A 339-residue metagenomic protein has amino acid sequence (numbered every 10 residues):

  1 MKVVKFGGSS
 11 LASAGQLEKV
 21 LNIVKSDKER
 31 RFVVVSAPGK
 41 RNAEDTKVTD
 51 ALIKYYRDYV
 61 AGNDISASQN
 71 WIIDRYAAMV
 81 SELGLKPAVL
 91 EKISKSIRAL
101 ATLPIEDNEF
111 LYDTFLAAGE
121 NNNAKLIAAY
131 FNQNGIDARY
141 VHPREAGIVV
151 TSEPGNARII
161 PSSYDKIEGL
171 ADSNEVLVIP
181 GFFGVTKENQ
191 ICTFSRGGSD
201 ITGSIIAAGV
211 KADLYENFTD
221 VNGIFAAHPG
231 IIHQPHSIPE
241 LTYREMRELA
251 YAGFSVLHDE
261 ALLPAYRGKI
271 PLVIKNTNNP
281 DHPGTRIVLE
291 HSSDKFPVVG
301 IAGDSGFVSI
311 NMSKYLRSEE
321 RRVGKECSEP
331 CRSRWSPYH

Functional and structural regions predicted by a protein language model:
M1-L262: Nucleotide/pyrophosphate-binding catalytic subdomain
G8, G15, R144, F182-F183 (+4 more regions): A broadly conserved detector of short glycine/acidic/proline-rich loop/turn motifs that flank catalytic sites and bind
L214-E216, I274, N279: Internal nucleotide-binding/catalytic subdomain
H258, K269-N276: Acidic/polar loop patches that form or flank catalytic/metal-binding clefts of enzymes that bind anionic ligands
N278-S309: Long, charged amphipathic helices and adjacent flexible linkers at domain junctions
S313-E320: Short, surface-exposed ligand-recognition loops at beta-strand->loop->(often short) alpha-helix junctions that present
G324-H339: Positively charged, low-complexity/disordered segments
